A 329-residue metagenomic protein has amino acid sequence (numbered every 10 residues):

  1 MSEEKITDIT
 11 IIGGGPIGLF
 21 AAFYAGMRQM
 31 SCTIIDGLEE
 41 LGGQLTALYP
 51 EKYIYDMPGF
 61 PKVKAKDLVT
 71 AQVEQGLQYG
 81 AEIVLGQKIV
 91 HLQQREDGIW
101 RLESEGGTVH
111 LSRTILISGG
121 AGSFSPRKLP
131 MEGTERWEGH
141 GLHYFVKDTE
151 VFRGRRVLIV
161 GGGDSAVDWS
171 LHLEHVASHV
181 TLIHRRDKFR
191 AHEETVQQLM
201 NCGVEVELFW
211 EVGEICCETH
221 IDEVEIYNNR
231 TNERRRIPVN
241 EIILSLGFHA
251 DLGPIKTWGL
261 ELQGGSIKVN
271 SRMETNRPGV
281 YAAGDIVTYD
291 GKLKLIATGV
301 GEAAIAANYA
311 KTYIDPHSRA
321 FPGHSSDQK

Functional and structural regions predicted by a protein language model:
M1-I12, M27-R28, E40, E82-R155 (+4 more regions): FAD-binding core/adjacent interface of flavoenzyme oxidoreductases
M1-I12, Y24-R28, T33, E223-N229 (+5 more regions): Rossmann-like nucleotide/phosphate-binding core characteristic of flavoprotein oxidoreductases
K5, G76-S104, V109-S112, E174-S271 (+1 more regions): A Rossmann-like FAD-binding core segment of flavoenzymes
T7-A81, V167-E193: Beta1-alpha1 glycine-rich phosphate/pyrophosphate-binding loop at the start of Rossmann-like nucleotide-binding domains
A22-Y24, T46-A47, R127-M131, S170-H172 (+3 more regions): Short amphipathic alpha-helical segments
G42, S125-P126, D168, R190 (+3 more regions): Glycine/Thr-rich phosphate-binding loops of Rossmann-like dinucleotide-binding domains
P130-V151, E241-A297, I305-T312: FAD-site-proximal beta/loop scaffold in flavoenzymes
